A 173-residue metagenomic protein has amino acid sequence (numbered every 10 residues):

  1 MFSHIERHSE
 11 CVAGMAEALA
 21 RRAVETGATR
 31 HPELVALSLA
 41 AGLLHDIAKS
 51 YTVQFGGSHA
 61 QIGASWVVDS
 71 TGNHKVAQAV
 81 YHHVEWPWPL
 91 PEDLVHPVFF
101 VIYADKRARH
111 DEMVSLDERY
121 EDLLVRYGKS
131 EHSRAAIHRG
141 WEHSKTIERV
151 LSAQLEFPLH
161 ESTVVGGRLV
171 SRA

Functional and structural regions predicted by a protein language model:
M1-R30, L44, G72-H74, E85-A173: Divalent metal-dependent phosphate-bond-processing catalytic cores, especially two-metal-ion Mg2+/Mn2+ enzymes that act
V12, H31-V67, A79-P87: His-Asp-centered metal-binding catalytic motifs of divalent-metal-dependent phosphohydrolases/nucleases
